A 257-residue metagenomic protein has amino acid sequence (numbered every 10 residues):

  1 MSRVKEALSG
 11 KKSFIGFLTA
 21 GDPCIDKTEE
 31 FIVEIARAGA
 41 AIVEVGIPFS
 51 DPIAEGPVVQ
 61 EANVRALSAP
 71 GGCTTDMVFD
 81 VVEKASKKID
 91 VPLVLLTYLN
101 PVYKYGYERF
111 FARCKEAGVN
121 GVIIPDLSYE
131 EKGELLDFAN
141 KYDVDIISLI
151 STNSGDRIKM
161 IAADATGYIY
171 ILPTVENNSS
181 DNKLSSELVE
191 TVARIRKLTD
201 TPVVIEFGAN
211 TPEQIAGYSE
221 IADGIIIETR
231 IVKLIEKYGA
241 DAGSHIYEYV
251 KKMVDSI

Functional and structural regions predicted by a protein language model:
M1-L18, V81-S86: N-terminal amphipathic alpha-helix/helix-capping segment at the start of soluble metabolic enzymes
F14-L18, V43-V45, L93-T97, V122-I124 (+4 more regions): Hydrophobic faces of well-ordered beta-strands that scaffold small-molecule active sites in alpha/beta enzyme cores
I25-I35, N153-A163, I205, A209-I225: Catalytic cores of alpha/beta
A41-D51, V119-I123, S128-E131, L172-S180 (+2 more regions): Glycine-rich phosphate-binding active-site loops on the catalytic face of alpha/beta enzymes
I47-F49, Q60-P125, I257: Active-site beta->alpha loop and helix N-cap motifs at the rims of alpha/beta catalytic domains
E55-C73, D143-V144, T174-S185, E236-S244: Glycine-rich tight-turn/loop motif centered on a GG-T
L67, K159-K197, L234-E236: Glycine/Thr-rich beta-alpha phosphate-binding loop at enzyme active sites
A193-T201, N210-A216, E220-I257: Alpha/beta catalytic cores of nucleotide-metabolism and tRNA/nucleoside-modifying enzymes
